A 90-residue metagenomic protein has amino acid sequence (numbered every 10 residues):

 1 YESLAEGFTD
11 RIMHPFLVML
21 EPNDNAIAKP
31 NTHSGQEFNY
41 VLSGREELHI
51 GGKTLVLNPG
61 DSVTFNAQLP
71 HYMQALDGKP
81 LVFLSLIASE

Functional and structural regions predicted by a protein language model:
Y1-K29, Q36, L86-E90: A short glycine-rich, His/Asp/Glu-containing loop-to-beta-strand
L4, G51-N66: Short acidic-glycine-tyrosine-enriched beta hairpin
I12, T32, A75-G78: Short glycine/proline-enriched turns and hinge-like loops at secondary-structure junctions
V18, Y40, L48, V63 (+1 more regions): Preference for bulky hydrophobic residues occupying beta-strand positions in well-ordered beta-sheet regions
N25-A26, E47, V63, Q68-M73: Histidine-centered metal-chelating micro-motifs
S34-G51, G60: Glycine- and acidic-residue-biased ligand/ion/polar-headgroup-sensing regions
N58-P59, A67-E90: Ligand-binding loop in jelly-roll beta-barrel domains
